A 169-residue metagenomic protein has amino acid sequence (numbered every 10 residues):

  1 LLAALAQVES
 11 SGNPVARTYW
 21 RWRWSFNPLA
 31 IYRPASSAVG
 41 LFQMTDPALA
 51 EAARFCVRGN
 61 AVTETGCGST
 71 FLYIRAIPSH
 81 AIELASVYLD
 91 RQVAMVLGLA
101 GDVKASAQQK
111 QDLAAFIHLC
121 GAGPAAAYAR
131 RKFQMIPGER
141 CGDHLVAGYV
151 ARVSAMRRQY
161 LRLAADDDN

Functional and structural regions predicted by a protein language model:
L1-R157, L161-A164: Catalytic glycan-binding domains that act on GlcNAc-containing polysaccharides
D168-N169: Compositionally biased, proline/threonine/alanine/serine-rich low-complexity intrinsically disordered stretches
